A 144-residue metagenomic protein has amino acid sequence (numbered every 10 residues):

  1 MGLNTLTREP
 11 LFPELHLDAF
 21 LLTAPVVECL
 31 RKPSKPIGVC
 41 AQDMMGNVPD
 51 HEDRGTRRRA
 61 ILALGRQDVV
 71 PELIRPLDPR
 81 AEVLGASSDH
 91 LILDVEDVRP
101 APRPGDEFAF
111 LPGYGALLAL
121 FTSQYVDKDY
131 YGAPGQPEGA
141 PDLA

Functional and structural regions predicted by a protein language model:
M1-A144: Active-site anion/phosphate-binding pocket segments in diverse small-molecule metabolic enzymes
